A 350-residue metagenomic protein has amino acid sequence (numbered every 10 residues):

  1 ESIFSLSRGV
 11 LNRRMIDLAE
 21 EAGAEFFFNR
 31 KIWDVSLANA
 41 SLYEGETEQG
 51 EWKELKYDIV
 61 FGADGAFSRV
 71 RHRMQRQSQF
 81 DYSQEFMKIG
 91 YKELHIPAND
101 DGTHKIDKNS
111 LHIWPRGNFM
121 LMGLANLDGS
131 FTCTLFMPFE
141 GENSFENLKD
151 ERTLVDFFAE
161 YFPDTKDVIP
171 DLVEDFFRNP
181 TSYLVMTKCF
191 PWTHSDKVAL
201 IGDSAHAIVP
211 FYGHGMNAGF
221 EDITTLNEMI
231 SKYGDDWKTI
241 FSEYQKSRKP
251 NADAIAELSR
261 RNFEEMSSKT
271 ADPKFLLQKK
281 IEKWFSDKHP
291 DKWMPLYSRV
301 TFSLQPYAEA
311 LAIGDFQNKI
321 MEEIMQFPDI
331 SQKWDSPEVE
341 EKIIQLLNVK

Functional and structural regions predicted by a protein language model:
E1-L18: Active-site-adjacent segment of FAD-dependent monooxygenases/related oxidoreductases
S5-G9, F220, A271, F275: Short, solvent-exposed loop/helix junctions and linker helices that flank or host conserved functional motifs
R8, R71-H72, K197, R248: Short, cationic motifs built from Arg/Lys/His that form the positively charged side of catalytic pockets
D17, E21, R30-D34, N39-L184 (+1 more regions): Conserved FAD-binding catalytic core of PHBH/FMO-like flavoproteins
E25-F27: General small-molecule cofactor/ligand-binding pocket signal
G62, L94, P180-A271, F302 (+1 more regions): Conserved mid-domain beta->alpha element of the FAD-binding
E228-K350: C-terminal helical "tail/cap" subdomain of flavin- and related membrane-associated enzymes
